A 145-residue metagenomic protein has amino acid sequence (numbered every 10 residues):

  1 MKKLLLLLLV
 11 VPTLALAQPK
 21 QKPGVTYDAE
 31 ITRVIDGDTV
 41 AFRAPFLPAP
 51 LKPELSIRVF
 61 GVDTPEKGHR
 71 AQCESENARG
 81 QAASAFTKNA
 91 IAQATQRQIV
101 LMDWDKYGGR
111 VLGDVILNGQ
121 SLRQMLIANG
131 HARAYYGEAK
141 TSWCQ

Functional and structural regions predicted by a protein language model:
M1-L4: Positively charged n-region of N-terminal signal peptides that target proteins for export
L6-A17: Hydrophobic h-region of N-terminal signal peptides that target proteins for export in Gram-negative bacteria
A15-Q145: Small beta-barrel nucleic-acid-binding modules, primarily SNase/OB-fold domains and secondarily Tudor-like barrels
